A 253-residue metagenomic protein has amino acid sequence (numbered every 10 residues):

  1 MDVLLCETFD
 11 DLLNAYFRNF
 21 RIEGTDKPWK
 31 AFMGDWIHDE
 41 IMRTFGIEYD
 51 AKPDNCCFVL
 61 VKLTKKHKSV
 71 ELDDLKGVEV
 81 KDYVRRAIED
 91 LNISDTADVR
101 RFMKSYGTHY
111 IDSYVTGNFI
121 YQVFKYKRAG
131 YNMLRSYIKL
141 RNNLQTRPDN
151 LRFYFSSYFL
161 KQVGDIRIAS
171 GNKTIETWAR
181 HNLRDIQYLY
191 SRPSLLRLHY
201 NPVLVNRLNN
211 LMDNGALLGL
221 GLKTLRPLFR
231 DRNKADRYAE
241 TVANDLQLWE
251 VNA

Functional and structural regions predicted by a protein language model:
M1-A253: Membrane-permeabilization and membrane-interfacing ectodomains
